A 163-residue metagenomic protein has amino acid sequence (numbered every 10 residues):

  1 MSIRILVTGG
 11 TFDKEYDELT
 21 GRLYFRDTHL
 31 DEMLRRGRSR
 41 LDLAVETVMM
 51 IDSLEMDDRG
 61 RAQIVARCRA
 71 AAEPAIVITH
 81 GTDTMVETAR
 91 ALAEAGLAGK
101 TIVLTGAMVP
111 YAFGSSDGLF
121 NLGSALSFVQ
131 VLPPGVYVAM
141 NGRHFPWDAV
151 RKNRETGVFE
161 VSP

Functional and structural regions predicted by a protein language model:
M1-P163: Active-site histidine-anchored catalytic micro-motif
